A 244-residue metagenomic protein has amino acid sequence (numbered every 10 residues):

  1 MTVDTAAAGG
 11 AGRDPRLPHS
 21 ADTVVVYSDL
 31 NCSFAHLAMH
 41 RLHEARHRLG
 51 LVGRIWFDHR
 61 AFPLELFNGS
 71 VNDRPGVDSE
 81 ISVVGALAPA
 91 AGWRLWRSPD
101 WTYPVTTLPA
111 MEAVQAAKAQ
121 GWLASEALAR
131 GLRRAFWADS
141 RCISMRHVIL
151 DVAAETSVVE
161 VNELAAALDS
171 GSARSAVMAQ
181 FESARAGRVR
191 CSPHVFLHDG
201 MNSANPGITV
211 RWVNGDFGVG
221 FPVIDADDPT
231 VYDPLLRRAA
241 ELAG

Functional and structural regions predicted by a protein language model:
M1-T5, N31, L51: Intrinsically disordered, low-complexity proline-rich regions
T2-D22: A short beta-strand-turn-helix
P18-S33, A38-L42, F57-R60: Short active-site neighborhood of thiol/selenol oxidoreductases, capturing the structured segment around
Y27, A38-H47, R134-G244: C-terminal cap of thioredoxin/glutaredoxin-like
D29, F62-L64, G200: An acidic- and aromatic-residue-enriched active-site/binding cleft used to recognize and process polar
L37-S140, M145-R146, P234-L242: Structural alpha/beta surface segment adjacent to cysteine/selenocysteine redox centers across thiol/disulfide enzymes
